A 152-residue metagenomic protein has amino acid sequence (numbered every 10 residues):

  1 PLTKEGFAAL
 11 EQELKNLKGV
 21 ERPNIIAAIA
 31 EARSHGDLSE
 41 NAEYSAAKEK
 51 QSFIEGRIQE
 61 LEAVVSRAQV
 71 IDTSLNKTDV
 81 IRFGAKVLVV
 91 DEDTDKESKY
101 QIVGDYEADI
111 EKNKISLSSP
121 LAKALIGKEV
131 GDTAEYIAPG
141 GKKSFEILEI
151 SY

Functional and structural regions predicted by a protein language model:
P1-K15, G19-E49, F53-G56: N-terminal cationic and glycine-rich segments that engage phosphates or anionic surfaces
L10, E31, A63-V64, A108-I110 (+2 more regions): Preference for short coil/turn "hinge" residues that link or interrupt alpha-helices
L14, K18-E21, V65-Q69, E129: Conserved NTP-handling cores and scaffolds of large molecular machines
K48, S52-E55, A63-I71, K77-T78: Low-complexity, intrinsically disordered basic tails/loops
I71-F145, S151: Non-DNA-binding regulatory cores of transcription-related proteins, predominantly C-terminal effector-binding
